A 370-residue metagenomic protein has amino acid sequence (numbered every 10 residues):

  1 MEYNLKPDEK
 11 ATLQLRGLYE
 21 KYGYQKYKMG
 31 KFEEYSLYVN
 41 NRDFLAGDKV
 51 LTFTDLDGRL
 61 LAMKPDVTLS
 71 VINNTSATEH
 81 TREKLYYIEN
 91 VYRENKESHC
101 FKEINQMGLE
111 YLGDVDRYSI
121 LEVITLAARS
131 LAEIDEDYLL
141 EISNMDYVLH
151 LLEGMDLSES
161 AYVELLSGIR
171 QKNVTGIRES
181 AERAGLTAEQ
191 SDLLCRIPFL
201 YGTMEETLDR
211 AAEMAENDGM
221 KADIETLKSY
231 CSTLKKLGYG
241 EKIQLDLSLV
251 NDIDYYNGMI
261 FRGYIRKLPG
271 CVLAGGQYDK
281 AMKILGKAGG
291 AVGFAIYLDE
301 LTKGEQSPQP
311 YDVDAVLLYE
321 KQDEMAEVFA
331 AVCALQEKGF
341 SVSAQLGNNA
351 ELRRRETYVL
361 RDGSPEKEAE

Functional and structural regions predicted by a protein language model:
L5-Y22, E34, D66-A77, Y86-D135 (+1 more regions): Positively charged, Gly/Ser-enriched RNA/tRNA-binding surfaces
K26-M29, L85-Y87, L139-S143, Q244-D246: A structural signal for short, well-ordered beta-strand segments and their strand-loop junctions that often border
K31-L61: Polyanion/phosphate-binding surface patch
N41-L45, G154-L157, M259-F261, Y358-L360: Short low-complexity, flexible loop/linker segments enriched in glycine and/or proline with clustered acidic
K49-D55, L157-E179, L186, Y239 (+1 more regions): Acidic, His- and aromatic-enriched active-site or binding-groove loops in soluble protein domains that engage sugars
H80: Glycine/small-residue-rich loop that forms an oxyanion/phosphate-binding "nest" at active or ligand-binding sites
E103-M107, I142-H150: Short, conserved phosphate-binding/catalytic loop or strand-edge motifs used in phosphoryl-/nucleotidyl-transfer
L149-G154, Y256: A short acidic (Asp/Glu
